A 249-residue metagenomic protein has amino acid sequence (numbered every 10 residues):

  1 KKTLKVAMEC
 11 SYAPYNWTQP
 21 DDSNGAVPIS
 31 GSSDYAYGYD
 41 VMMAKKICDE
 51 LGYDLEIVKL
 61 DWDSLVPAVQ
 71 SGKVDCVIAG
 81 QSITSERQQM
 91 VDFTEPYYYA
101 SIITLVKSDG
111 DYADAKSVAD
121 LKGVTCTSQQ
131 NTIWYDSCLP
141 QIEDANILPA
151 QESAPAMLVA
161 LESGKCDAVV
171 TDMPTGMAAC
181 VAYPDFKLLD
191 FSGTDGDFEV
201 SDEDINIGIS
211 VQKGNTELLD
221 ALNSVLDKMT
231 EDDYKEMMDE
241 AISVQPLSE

Functional and structural regions predicted by a protein language model:
K1-Q81: Extracytoplasmic small-molecule ligand-binding "clamshell" domains of the periplasmic binding protein/Venus flytrap
C10-A13, S33-E50, Q81, A100-L158 (+2 more regions): Bilobed "Venus flytrap"/periplasmic-binding protein-like clamshell domains and structurally analogous long
M43-A44, L65-A68, V74, A156-A160 (+2 more regions): Short, hydrophobic alpha-helical packing/hinge segments within bilobed ligand-binding/sensory domains
K45, D54-D120, D195-D202: Acidic, polar ligand-binding/catalytic clefts
I47, V69-Q70, L121, A160-E162 (+1 more regions): Hydrophobic residues within well-ordered alpha-helices
S64, G80-M90, D136-Q141, E162-S163 (+1 more regions): A ligand-binding cleft/hinge motif common to bilobed small-molecule-binding domains
Y99-V106, V181-N223, V244-E249: Periplasmic-binding protein-like
I133-A150, L188-D190, A221-E249: Ligand-binding clefts/hinges and TM-proximal coupling segments of bilobed small-molecule sensing domains
